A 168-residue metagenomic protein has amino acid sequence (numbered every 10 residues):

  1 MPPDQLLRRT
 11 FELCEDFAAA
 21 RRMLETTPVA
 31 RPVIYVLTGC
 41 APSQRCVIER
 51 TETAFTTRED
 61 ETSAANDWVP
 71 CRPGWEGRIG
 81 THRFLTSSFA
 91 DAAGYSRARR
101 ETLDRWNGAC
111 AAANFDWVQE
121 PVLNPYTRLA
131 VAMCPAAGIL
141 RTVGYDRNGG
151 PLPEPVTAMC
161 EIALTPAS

Functional and structural regions predicted by a protein language model:
M1-S168: C-terminal, well-structured catalytic/ligand-binding subdomain of enzymes
